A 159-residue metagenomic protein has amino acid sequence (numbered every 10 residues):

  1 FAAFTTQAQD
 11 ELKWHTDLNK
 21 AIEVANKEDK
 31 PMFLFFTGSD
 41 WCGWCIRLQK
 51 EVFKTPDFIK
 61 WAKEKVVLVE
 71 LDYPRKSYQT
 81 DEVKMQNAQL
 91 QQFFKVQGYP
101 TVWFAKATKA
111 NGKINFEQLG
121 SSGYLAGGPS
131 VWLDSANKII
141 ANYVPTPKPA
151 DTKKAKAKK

Functional and structural regions predicted by a protein language model:
F1-Q9: Bacterial Sec-dependent N-terminal signal peptides
A8-H15, A157: Cleaved targeting-peptide boundary
L12-H15, E51, T55-M85: Thiol-based oxidoreductase modules, predominantly thioredoxin-like and allied folds used for disulfide exchange
W14-M32, A62: A short beta-strand-turn-helix
D29, T37-W41, G98: Short pre-active-site segment immediately N-terminal to redox-active cysteine/selenocysteine motifs in thiol-based
F33-L34, L68, V102: Hydrophobic beta-strand anchors of alpha/beta hydrolase catalytic cores
T37-F53: Conserved redox-active cysteine motifs that mediate thiol-disulfide chemistry, especially di-cysteine Cys-X(1-2)-Cys
E51-F53, Q89-P147: Non-catalytic, surface beta->alpha helical segment in thiol-disulfide oxidoreductase systems
